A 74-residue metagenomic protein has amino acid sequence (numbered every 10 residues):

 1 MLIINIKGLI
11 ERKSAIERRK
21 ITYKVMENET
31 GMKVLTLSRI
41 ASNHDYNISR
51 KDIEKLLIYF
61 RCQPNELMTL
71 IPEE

Functional and structural regions predicted by a protein language model:
M1-V25: A short, Lys/Arg-rich alpha-helix, primarily the initiator
I6, M26, L37-I40, L67: Conserved hydrophobic/aromatic packing and binding residues within compact polymer-binding modules
R18, E29, D45-I48, Y59: Helix-turn-helix/winged-helix DNA-binding modules
G31-N47: Recognition helix of helix-turn-helix/homeodomain-like DNA-binding domains that insert into the DNA major groove
R39, Y46, M68-E74: Short, charged recognition helix plus adjacent turn of helix-turn-helix-like nucleic-acid-binding domains
K51-E66: DNA major-groove recognition helix of helix-turn-helix/homeodomain DNA-binding modules
